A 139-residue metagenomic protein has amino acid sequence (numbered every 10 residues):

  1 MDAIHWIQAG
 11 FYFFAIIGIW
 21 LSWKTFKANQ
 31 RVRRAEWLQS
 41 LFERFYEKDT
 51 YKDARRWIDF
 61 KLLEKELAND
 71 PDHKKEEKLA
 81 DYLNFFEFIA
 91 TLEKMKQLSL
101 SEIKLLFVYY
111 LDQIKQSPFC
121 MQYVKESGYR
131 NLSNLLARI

Functional and structural regions predicted by a protein language model:
M1, N69-H73: Short coil/turn segments at secondary-structure junctions
A3-K65: Membrane-proximal alpha-helical anchors
L38-L67, Q113-Q116, C120-I139: Topology signature of small-to-medium multi-pass alpha-helical membrane proteins
D72-I139: An amphipathic alpha-helical interaction surface
